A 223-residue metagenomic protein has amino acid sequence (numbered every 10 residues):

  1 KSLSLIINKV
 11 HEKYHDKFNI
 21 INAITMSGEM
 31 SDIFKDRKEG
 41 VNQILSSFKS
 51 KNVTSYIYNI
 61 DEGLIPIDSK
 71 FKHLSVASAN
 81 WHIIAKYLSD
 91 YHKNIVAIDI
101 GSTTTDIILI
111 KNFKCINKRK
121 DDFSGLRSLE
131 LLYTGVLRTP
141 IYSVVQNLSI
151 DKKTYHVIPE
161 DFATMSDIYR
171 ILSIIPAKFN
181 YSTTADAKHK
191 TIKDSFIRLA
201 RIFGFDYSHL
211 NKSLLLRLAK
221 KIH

Functional and structural regions predicted by a protein language model:
K1-I98, I108-H223: Nucleotide/phosphate-binding catalytic cleft detector across ATP-hydrolyzing and phosphate-transferring enzymes
T103: Conserved Rossmann-like nucleotide-cofactor binding loop
